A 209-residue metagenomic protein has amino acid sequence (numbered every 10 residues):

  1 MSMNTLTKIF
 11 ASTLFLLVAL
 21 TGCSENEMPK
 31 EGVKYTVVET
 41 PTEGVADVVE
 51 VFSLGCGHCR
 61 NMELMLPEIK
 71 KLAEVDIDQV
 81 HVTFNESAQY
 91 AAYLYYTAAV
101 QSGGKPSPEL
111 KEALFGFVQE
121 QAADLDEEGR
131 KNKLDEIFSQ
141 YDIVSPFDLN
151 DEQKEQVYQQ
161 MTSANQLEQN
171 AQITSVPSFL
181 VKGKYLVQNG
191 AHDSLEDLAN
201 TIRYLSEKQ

Functional and structural regions predicted by a protein language model:
S2-Q89, D135, Q156-Q159, S163-N165 (+2 more regions): Extracytoplasmic thiol/disulfide redox context detector
V49, D124, Q188: Short, flexible active-site loop motifs that bind/organize anionic cofactors or intermediates
S53, Q140-Q209: C-terminal cap of thioredoxin/glutaredoxin-like
G55, K70-A73, A98-S102, L114 (+4 more regions): Sec/Tat-exported extracytoplasmic proteins
R60-K131: Structural alpha/beta surface segment adjacent to cysteine/selenocysteine redox centers across thiol/disulfide enzymes
G129-Y141: A metal-dependent, Asp-based hydrolase signature
